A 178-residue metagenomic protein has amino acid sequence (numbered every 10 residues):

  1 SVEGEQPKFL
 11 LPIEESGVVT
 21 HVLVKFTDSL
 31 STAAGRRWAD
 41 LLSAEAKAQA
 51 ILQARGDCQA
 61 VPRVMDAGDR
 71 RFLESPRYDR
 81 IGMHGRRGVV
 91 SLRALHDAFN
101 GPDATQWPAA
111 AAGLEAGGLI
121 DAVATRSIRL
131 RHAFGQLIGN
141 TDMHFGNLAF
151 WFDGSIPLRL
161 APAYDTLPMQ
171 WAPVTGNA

Functional and structural regions predicted by a protein language model:
S1-N100: Conserved ATP-binding subdomain of kinase catalytic cores across diverse folds
G17, A104-W107: Hydrophobic faces of stable alpha-helices that mediate helix-helix packing
R37-R55, Q106-T175: Conserved kinase catalytic-core segment
